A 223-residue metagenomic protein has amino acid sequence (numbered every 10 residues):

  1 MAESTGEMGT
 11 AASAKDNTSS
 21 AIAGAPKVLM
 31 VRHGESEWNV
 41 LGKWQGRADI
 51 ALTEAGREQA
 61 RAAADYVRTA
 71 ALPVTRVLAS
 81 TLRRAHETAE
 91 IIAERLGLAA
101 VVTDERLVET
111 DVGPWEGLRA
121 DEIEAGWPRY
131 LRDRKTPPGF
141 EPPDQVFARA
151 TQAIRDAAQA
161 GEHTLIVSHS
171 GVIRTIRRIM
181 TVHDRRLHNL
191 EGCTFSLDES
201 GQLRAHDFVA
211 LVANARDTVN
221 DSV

Functional and structural regions predicted by a protein language model:
A2-G9, A23-L96, G126, D144 (+1 more regions): Active-site-proximal alpha-helix that buttresses catalytic centers in soluble enzyme cores
A2-P26, A63, T69, L98 (+2 more regions): Acidic, low-complexity terminal tails and accessory targeting/binding regions of phosphate-metabolizing enzymes
K27-V31, E162-S168: Beta-strand elements within well-structured catalytic alpha/beta cores of enzymes that handle phosphate/sulfate esters
S36, V172-I173: Short active-site segment of divalent metal-dependent hydrolases/proteases that encodes the spacing between
I50-A51, A93-R149, R204, D221: Phosphate-handling substructures
R61-R68, T151-A158, R177: Generic structural signal for well-ordered alpha-helical scaffold segments
P73-T81, V102, H163-V167: Short glycine-rich phosphate-binding loop at a beta-alpha junction
I91, T175, I179: Active-site signature of alpha/beta-hydrolase-fold catalytic machinery across serine- and Asp/Cys-nucleophile hydrolases
